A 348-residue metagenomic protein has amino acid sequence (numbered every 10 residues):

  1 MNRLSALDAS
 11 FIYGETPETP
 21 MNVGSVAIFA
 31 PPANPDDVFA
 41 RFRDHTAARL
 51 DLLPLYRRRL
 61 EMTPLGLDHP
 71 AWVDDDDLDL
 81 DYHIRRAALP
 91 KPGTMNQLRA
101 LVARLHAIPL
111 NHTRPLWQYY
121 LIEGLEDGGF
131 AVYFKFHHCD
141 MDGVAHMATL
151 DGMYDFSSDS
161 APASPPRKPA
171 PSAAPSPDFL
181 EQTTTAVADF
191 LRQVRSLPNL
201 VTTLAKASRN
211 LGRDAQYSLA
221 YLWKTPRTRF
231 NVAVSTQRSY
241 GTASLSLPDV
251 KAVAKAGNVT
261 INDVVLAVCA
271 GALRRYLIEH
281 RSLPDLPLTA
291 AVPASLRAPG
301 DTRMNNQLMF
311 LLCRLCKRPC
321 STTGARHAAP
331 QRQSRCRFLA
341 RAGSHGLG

Functional and structural regions predicted by a protein language model:
M1-L7, V26-G348: Soluble acyl-CoA-dependent acyltransferase catalytic core bearing the H(X)4D motif
M1-N22: Generic start-of-chain signal for non-secretory N-termini
